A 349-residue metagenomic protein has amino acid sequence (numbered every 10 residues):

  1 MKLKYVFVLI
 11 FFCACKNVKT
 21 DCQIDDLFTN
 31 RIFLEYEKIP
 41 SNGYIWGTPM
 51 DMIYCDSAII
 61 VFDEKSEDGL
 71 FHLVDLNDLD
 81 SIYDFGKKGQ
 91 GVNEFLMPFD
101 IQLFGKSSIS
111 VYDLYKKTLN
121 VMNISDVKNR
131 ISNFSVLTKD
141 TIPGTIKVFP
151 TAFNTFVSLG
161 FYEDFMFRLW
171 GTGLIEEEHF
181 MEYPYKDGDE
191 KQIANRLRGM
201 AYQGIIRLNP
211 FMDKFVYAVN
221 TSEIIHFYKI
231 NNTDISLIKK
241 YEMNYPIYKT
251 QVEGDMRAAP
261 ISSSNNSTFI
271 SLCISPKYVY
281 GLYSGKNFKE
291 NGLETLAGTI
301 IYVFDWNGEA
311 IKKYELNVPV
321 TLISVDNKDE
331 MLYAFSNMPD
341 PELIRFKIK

Functional and structural regions predicted by a protein language model:
C22-G47, E309: A short helix->beta-strand "capping" segment at the edge of beta-propeller domains
K38-L70, I270-N287: Beta-strand-rich domains and repeat architectures in extracellular enzymes and scaffolds, especially beta-propellers
I45, G91-N93, N244-D255, W306-D326: Conserved blade-ending motifs and adjacent loop-strand segments that build the rim/top face of beta-propeller domains
T48-I53, F99-F104, I146-A152, R196-M212 (+3 more regions): Structural signature of eukaryotic scaffold interfaces centered on beta-propeller domains
L73-D75, R168-G173, L296-E309, K347: Beta-propeller blade signature
D80-S110, L114, T138-D140, N317-L322: Blade-loop segments of beta-propeller domains
Y115-K117, N123-L159: Asp-box/WD-like beta-propeller blade repeats and closely related beta-sheet repeat scaffolds
S262-V303: Loop/turn-rich, solvent-exposed surfaces of beta-rich toroidal or solenoidal domains
